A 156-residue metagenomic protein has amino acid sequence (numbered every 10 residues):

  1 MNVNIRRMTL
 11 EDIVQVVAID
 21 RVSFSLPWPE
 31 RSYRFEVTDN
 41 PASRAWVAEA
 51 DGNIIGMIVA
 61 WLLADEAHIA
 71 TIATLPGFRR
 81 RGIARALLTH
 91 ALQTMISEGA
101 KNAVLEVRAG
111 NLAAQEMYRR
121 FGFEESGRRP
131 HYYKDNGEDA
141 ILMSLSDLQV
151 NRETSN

Functional and structural regions predicted by a protein language model:
N4-R79, L88-E98, S146-N156: Acetyl-CoA-dependent GNAT
Q15, E116-M117: Well-formed, non-transmembrane alpha-helical positions, independent of function
T74, R85-A86, N102, R108 (+1 more regions): Preference for well-ordered, secondary-structure-rich cores of eukaryotic proteins
G82: Conserved G/P- and acidic residue-centered "switch" motifs that form tight phosphate/ATP-binding loops in soluble
L88, G110-A114, H131-N136: Short glycine/proline-centered loop/turn elements that form peptide/ligand docking sites
M95-E106, R129: Conserved GNAT acetyl-CoA-binding A-motif
E106, R119, E124-I141: Conserved catalytic-core motifs of GNAT/GCN5-like acyltransferases
